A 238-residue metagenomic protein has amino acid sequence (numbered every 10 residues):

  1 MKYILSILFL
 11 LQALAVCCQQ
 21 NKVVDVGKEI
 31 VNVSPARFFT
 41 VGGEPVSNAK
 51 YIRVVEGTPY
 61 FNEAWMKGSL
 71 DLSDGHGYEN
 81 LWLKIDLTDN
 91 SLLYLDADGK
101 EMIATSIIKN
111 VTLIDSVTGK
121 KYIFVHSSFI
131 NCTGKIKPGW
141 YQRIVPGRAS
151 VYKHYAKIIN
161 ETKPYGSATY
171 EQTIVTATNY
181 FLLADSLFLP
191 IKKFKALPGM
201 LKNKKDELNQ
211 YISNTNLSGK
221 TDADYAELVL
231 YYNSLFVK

Functional and structural regions predicted by a protein language model:
M1-V24, L228: Bacterial Sec-dependent N-terminal signal peptides
C18-N80: General N-terminal leader/first-domain-start detector
E29, F38-V41, N179-L183, M200: Short hydrophobic/aromatic-rich motifs at helix boundaries and adjacent loops
F61-K192: Aromatic-patch recognition
K192-P198: A ubiquitous short alpha-helical element
P198-K238: Long, compositionally biased interface segments
